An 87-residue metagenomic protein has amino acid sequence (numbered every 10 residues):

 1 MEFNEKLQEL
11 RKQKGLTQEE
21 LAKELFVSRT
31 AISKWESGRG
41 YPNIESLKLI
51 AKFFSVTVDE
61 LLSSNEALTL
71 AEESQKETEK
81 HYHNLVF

Functional and structural regions predicted by a protein language model:
E5-E20: Short basic helix-loop element that most often maps to the first helix and adjoining turn of HTH DNA-binding modules
K12, K23, K34, K52: Alpha-helical residues within the helix-turn-helix
T17, S28-A31, N43, T57: Short coil turns linking two alpha-helices in DNA-binding domains
L25-Y41, S63: Recognition helix of helix-turn-helix/homeodomain-like DNA-binding domains that insert into the DNA major groove
P42, S46-F54, E60-L62: Hydrophobic micro-packing sites on short alpha-helices
S55-E77: Short C-terminal boundary/hinge segments that cap the last helix of small helical domains
E73-F87: Hydrophobic alpha-helical bundles in membrane proteins
